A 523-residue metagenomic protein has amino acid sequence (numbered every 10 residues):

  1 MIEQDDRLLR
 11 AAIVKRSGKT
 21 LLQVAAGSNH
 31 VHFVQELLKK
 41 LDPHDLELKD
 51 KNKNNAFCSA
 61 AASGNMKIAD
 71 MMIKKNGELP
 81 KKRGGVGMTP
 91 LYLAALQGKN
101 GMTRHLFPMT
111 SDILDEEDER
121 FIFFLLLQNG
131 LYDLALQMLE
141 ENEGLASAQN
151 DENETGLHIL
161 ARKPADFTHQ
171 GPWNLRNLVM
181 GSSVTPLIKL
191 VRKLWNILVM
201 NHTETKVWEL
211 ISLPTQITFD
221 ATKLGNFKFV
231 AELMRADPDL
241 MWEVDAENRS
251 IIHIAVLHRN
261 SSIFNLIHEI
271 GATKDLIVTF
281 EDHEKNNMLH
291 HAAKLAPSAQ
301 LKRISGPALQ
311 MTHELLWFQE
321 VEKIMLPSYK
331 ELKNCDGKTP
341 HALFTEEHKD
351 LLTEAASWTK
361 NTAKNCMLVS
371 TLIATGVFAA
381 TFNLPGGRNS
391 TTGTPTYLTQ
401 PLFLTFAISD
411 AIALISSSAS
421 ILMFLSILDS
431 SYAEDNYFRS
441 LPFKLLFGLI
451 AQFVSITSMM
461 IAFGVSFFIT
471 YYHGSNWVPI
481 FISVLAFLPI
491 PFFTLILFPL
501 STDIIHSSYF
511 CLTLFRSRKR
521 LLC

Functional and structural regions predicted by a protein language model:
M1-T371, F382-P395, F424-Y437, T470-I480 (+1 more regions): Acidic, Ser/Thr- and Pro/Gly-rich low-complexity regulatory segments
Q4, Y397-T399, L404: First extracellular/luminal loop
K360-N389, F403-A433, F438-I469, P489 (+1 more regions): Transmembrane alpha-helix detector for multi-pass membrane proteins
I480-P491: Small-residue-rich transmembrane alpha-helices that serve as helix-helix interface/gating elements in multipass
